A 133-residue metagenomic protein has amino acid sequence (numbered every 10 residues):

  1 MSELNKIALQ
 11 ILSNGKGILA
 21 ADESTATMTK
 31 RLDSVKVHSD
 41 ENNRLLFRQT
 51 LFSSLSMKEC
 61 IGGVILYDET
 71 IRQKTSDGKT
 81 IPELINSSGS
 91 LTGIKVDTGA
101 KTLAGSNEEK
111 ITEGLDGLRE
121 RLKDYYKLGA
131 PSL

Functional and structural regions predicted by a protein language model:
M1-P131: Alpha/beta catalytic barrel-like cores
